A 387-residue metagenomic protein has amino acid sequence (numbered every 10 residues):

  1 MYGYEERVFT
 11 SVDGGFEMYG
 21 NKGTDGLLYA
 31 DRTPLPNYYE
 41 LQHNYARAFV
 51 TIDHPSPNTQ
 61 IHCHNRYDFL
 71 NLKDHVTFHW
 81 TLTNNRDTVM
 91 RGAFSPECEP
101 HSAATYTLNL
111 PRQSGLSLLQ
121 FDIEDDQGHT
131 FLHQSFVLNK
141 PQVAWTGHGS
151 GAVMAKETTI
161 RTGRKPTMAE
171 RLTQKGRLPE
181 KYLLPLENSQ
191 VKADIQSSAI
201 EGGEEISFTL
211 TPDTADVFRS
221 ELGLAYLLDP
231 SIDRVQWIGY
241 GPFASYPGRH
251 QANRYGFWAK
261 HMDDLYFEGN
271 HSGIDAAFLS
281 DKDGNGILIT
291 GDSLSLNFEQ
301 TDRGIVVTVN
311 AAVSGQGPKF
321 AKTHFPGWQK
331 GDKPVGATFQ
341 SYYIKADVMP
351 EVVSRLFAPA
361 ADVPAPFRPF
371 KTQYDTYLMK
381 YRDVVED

Functional and structural regions predicted by a protein language model:
M1, V50-D53, F131-H133, R234-W237: Acidic/polar loop patches that form or flank catalytic/metal-binding clefts of enzymes that bind anionic ligands
M1-H62, R66-D74, H79-D87: Extended substrate-binding grooves/exosites of carbohydrate-active enzymes
L41, C63, F121, F208-T209: Conserved structural-core and active-site-/substrate-pathway-adjacent residues in large, well-folded domains of enzymes
R47-V50, H64-N65, M90-F94, A104-T107 (+3 more regions): Short structured motifs
Q60-P96, A104-N109, G115-D125: Beta-strand-rich binding/interaction modules
P111-G149: Terminal connector regions
R112-S114, P141-D387: Beta-strand/loop-rich accessory regions of lumenal/periplasmic or secreted enzymes, predominantly carbohydrate-active
